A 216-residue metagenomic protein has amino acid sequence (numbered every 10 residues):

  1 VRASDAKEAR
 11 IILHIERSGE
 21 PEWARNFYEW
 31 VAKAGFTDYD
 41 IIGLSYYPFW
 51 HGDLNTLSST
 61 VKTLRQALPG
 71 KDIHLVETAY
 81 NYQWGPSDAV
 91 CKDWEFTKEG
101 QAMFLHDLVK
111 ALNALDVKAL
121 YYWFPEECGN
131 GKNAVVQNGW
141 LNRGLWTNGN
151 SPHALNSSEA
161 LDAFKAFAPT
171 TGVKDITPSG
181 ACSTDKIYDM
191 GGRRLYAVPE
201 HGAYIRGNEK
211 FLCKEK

Functional and structural regions predicted by a protein language model:
V1-A24, K71-Q83, V117-E127: Aromatic-lined carbohydrate-recognition surfaces of secreted/lumenal glycan-active proteins
A3-A6, W30-D38, T63-L68, L112-N113: Acidic (Asp/Glu)-rich catalytic clusters
L13-I15, A24-N55, H74-Q83: Aromatic- and acid-rich polysaccharide-binding/catalytic face of secreted or lumenal carbohydrate-active enzymes
P21-K33, A102-V109: Short, acidic/polar
S59, T63-A67, Q83-K174: Aromatic-rich peripheral "rim/lid" segments of glycoside hydrolase catalytic domains that contact and position glycan
P169-G191: Residue-level detector of functionally pivotal "anchor" positions at catalytic/ligand-binding pockets or at interdomain
L195-Y196: Generic structural signal for well-ordered beta-strand positions
G202-K216: C-terminal tail/sorting-segment detector
